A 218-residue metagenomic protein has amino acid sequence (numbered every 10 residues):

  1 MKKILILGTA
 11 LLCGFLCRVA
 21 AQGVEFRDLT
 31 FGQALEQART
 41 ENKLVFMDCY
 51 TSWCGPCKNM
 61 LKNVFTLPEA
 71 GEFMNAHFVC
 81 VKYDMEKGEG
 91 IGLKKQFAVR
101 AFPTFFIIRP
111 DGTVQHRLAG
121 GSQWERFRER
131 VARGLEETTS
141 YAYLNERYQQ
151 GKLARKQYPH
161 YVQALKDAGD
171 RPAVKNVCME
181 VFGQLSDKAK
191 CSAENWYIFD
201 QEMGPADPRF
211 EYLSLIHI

Functional and structural regions predicted by a protein language model:
M1-E25: Bacterial Sec-dependent N-terminal signal peptides
Q22-E41: N-terminal leader/targeting and pre-domain segments
E25-L29, L67-E89: Thiol-based oxidoreductase modules, predominantly thioredoxin-like and allied folds used for disulfide exchange
E41-S52: Short active-site neighborhood of thiol/selenol oxidoreductases, capturing the structured segment around
C54, I216-I218: Conserved small/polar residues in nucleotide/adenosyl-binding loops
G88-F102: Structural alpha/beta surface segment adjacent to cysteine/selenocysteine redox centers across thiol/disulfide enzymes
R100-S140: Non-catalytic, surface beta->alpha helical segment in thiol-disulfide oxidoreductase systems
Y148-I216: Oxidative protein folding and maturation machinery
